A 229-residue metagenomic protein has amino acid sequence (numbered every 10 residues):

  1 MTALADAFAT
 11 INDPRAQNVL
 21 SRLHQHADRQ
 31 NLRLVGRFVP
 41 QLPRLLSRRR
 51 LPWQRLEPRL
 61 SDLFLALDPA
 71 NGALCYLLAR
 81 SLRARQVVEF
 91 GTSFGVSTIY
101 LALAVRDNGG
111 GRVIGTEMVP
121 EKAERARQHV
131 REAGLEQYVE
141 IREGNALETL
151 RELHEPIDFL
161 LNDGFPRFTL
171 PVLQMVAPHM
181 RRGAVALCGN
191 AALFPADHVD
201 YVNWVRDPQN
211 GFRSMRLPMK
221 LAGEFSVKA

Functional and structural regions predicted by a protein language model:
M1-L161, P166-L187, A191-A229: A short alpha-helical cap/connector motif
